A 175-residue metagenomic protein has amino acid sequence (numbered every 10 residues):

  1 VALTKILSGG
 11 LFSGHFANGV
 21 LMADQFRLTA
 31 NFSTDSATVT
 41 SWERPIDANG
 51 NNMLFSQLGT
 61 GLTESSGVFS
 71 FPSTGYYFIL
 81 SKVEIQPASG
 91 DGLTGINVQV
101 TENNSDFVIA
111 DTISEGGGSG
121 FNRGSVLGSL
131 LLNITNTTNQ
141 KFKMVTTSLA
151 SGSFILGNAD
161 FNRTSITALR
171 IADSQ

Functional and structural regions predicted by a protein language model:
L3-I6, G14-Q175: Extracellular jelly-roll beta-sandwich "head" domains, especially the C-terminal globular C1q domain
